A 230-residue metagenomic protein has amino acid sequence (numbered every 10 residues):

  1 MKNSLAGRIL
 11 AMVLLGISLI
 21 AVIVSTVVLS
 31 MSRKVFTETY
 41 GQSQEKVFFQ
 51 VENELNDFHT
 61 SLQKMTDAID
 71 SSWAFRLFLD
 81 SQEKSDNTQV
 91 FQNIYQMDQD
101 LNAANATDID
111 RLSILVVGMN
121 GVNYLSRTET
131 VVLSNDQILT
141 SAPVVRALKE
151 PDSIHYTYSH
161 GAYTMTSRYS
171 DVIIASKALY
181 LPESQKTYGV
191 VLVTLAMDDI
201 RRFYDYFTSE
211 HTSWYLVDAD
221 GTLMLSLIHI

Functional and structural regions predicted by a protein language model:
N3-E83: Juxtamembrane extracytoplasmic/periplasmic/luminal helical "stalk" adjacent to the first N-terminal
V47, Q92-M97, L139: Soluble or luminal CAZymes and related metallo-dependent hydrolases
T60-Q96, V116-T130: Extracellular/periplasmic ligand-binding regions of membrane signal-transduction receptors
M65, D100-A103, R146: Amphipathic alpha-helical segments that form well-ordered structural scaffolds and often line/cohere around active
T66, R111-V116, T212-Y215: Short, hydrophobic-rich beta-strand element in sensory/regulatory alpha-beta domains
Q96-T107, V190-M224: Solvent-exposed, extracytoplasmic
A106-T194: Extracytoplasmic/periplasmic ligand-binding sensor regions of membrane-associated signaling proteins
I228-I230: Conserved small/polar residues in nucleotide/adenosyl-binding loops
